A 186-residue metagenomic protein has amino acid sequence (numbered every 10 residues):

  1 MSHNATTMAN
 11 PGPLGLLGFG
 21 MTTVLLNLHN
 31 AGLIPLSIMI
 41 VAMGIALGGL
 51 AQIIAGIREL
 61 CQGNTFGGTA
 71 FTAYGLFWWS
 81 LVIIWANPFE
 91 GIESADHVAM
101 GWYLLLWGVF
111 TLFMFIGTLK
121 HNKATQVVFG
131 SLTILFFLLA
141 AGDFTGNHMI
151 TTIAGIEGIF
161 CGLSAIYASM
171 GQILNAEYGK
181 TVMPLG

Functional and structural regions predicted by a protein language model:
M1-A55, E59: N-terminal topogenic module of multi-pass integral membrane proteins
H3-N10, G32-M39, C61-T65, G91-V98 (+2 more regions): Juxtamembrane loop-transmembrane helix junctions in multi-pass integral membrane proteins, especially the extracellular
T7-L14, F113-G186: C-terminal transmembrane helix-loop-helix hairpin of multi-pass membrane proteins
F19-L26, G48, Q52-A55, E59 (+7 more regions): Helical transmembrane-bundle signal
L33-L36, A42, L50-T72, V82-P88 (+1 more regions): Alpha-helical multi-pass membrane segments and their bilayer interfacial helix-loop junctions
L36-G49, E93-W107, V128-F129, G155-C161: Structural signature of hydrophobic alpha-helical transmembrane segments
T65-Y74, A124-S131: Cytoplasmic-side transmembrane-helix entry/capping segments in multi-pass membrane proteins
V82-F129: Membrane-proximal helix-loop-helix units in multi-pass membrane proteins
